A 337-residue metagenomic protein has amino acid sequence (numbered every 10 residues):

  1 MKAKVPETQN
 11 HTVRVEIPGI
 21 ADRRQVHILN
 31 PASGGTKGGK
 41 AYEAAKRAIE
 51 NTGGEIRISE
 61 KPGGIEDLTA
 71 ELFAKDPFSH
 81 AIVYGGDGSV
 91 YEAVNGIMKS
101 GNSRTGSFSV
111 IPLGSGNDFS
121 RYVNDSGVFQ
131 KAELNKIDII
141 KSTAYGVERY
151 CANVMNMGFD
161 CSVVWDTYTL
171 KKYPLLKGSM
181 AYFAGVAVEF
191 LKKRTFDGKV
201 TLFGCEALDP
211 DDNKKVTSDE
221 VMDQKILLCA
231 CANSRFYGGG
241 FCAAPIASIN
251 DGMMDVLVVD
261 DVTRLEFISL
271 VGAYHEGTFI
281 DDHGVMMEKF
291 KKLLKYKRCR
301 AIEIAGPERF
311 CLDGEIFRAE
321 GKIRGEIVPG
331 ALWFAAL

Functional and structural regions predicted by a protein language model:
M1-Y84, Y91, N95-S100, F334: ATP/NTP phosphate-donor binding region
K2-R14, C205-L208, T217-S218, D223 (+2 more regions): ATP/nucleoside-binding phosphotransfer catalytic cores, i.e., glycine-rich phosphate-binding loops
L29, S59, G101-C231: Catalytic core of DAGKc-family lipid kinases
N30, D87, V163, C229 (+3 more regions): A residue-level signal for conserved active-site and pocket-lining positions in enzyme catalytic cores
G38, E92-V94, F119-Y122, S162 (+3 more regions): Short glycine-/acidic-enriched loop or helix-start segments at secondary-structure transitions that form or flank
E43-K46, M98-K99, Y168-T169, P245-S248 (+1 more regions): Short, solvent-exposed amphipathic alpha-helical segments in soluble enzyme and RNA/protein-processing domains
I65-E66, V90-Y91, Y237-G238, A319: Short, well-ordered alpha-helical microsegments
D160, A230-P245, C311: Glycine-rich phosphate/pyrophosphate-binding beta-alpha loops
